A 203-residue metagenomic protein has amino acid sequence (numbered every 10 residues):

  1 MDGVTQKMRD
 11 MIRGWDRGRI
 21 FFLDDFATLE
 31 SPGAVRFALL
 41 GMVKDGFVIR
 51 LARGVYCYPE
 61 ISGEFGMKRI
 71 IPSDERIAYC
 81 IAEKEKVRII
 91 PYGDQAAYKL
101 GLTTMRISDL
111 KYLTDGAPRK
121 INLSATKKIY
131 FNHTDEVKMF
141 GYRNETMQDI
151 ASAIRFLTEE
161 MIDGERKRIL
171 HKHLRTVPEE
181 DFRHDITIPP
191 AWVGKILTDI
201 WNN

Functional and structural regions predicted by a protein language model:
M1-I81: Short beta-edge/loop segments at beta->alpha junctions of small alpha/beta modules that act as binding/recognition
F22-L23, Y92, D109, R166: Short coil/turn segments at secondary-structure boundaries
V35, Y92-G93, T146: Amphipathic alpha-helical interface surfaces
L51-G54, I81-S124, K128: Short gly/ser-rich loop at a beta-strand->alpha-helix junction or flexible surface loop bordering the NTP-binding
R53, I61, D94, T134-E136: Histidine- and/or cysteine-centered catalytic micro-motif in compact active-site loops
I70, K84-R88, Y142: Alpha-helix N-cap/loop-to-helix boundary motif
I77, I129-F131: Acidic/polar active-site rim loop that often engages polyanionic ligands
T134-N203: Hydrophobic alpha-helical interaction segments
